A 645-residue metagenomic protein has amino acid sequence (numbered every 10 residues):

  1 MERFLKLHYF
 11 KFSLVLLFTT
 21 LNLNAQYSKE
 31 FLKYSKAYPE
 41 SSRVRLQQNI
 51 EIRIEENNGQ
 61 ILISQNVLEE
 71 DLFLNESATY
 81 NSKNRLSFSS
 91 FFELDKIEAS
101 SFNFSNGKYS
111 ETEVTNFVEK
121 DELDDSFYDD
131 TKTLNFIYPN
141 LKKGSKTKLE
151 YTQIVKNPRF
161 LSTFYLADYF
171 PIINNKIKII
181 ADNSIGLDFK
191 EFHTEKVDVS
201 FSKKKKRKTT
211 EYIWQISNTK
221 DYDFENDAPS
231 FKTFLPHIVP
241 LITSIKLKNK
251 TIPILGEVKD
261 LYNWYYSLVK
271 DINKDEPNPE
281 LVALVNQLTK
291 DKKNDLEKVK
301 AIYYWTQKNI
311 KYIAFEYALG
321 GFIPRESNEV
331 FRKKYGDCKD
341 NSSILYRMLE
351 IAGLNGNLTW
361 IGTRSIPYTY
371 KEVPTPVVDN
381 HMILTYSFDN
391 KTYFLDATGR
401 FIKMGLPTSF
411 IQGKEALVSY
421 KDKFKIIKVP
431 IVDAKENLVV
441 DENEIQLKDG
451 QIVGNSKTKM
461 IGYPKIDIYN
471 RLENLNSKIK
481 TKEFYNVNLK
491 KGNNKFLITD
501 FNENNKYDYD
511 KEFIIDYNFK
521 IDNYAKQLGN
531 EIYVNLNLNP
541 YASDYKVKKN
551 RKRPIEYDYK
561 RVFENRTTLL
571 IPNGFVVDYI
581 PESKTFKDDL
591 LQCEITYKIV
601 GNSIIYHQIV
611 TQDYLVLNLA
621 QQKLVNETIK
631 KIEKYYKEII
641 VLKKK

Functional and structural regions predicted by a protein language model:
M1-K29: Bacterial Sec-dependent N-terminal signal peptides
Q26-L86, I431-L447, I452-T458: Early extracytoplasmic/domain-onset interaction patches
Y27-L32, I154-R159, T163, A167-D168 (+7 more regions): Secretory-pathway-linked proteins and extracytosolic
E69, S145-T147, I177, I302 (+4 more regions): Cysteine-centered nucleophilic/redox motifs
L86-N116, I172-K190, N470-T499, F563-D588: Solvent-exposed beta-hairpin/edge-strand motifs
I97-L166, D198-F234, E442-E444, F496-E531: A surface-exposed beta-strand-loop module
K298, F315, D340-K423, I427-K428: Hydrophobic/aromatic-rich core segments of domains that either
Q412, K421-K526: Long hydrophobic segments that form regular secondary structure
